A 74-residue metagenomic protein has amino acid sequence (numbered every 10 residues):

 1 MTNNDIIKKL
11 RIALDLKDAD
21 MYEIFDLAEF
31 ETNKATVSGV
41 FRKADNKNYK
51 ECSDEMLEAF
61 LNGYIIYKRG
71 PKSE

Functional and structural regions predicted by a protein language model:
T2-K8, K17-D18, Y22-I24, F30-E55: A cross-kingdom feature marking solvent-exposed beta-strand/loop segments within repeated, beta-rich binding/scaffold
R11-I12: Short amphipathic helical patch at the helix-1/turn junction of helix-turn-helix
L57-E74: A short, Lys/Arg-enriched interface patch at domain edges and termini
